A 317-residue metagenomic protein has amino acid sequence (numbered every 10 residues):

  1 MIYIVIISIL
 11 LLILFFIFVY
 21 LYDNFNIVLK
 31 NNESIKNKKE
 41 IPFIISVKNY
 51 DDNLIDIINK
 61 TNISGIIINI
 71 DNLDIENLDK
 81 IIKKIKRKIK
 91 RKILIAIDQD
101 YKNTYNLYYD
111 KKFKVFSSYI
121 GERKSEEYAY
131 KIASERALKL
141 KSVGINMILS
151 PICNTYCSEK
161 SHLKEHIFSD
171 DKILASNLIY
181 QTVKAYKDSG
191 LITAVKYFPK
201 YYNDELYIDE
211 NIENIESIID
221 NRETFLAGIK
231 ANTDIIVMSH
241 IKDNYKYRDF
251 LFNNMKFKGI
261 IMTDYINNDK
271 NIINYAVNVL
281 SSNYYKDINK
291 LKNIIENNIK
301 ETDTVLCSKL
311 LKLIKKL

Functional and structural regions predicted by a protein language model:
M1-N62, N254, K270-V277, S281-L317: Preference for extracellular/luminal or secreted protein segments
K39-I41, S64, K90-L94, I145-N146 (+3 more regions): Short, well-ordered coil/turn segments that N-cap beta-strands
S46-D51, I215-G228, N244-Y245: A general structural motif
I57-L178, Y202-E213, I241-K246, T263-N298: Enzymes and membrane/adaptor proteins characterized by extended Gly/Ser/Thr/Asp/Glu-rich, aromatic-dotted
I132, R136, L178, N221-T224 (+1 more regions): Alpha-helical packing segments of well-folded alpha/beta enzyme cores
L149-I152, T193-N203, A231-H240: Core alpha/beta catalytic barrel or barrel-like domain that forms the active/cofactor pocket in diverse metabolic
A185-Y197, I218-I235: Phosphate/pyrophosphate-binding betaalpha-module
